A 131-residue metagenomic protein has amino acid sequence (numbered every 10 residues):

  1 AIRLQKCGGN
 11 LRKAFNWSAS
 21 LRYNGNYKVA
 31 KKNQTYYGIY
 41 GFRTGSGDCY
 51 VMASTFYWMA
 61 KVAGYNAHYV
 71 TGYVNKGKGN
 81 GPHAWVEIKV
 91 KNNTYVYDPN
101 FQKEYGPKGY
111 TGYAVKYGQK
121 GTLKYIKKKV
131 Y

Functional and structural regions predicted by a protein language model:
A1-G41: Secondary-structure boundary elements
N10, A14, G45-A60: Active-site nucleophilic cysteine motif
S54-K120: Hydrophobic/aromatic-rich core segments of domains that either
Y117-Y131: Short, low-complexity, Pro/Ser/Thr/Gly-rich segments in the mature regions of secreted, periplasmic
